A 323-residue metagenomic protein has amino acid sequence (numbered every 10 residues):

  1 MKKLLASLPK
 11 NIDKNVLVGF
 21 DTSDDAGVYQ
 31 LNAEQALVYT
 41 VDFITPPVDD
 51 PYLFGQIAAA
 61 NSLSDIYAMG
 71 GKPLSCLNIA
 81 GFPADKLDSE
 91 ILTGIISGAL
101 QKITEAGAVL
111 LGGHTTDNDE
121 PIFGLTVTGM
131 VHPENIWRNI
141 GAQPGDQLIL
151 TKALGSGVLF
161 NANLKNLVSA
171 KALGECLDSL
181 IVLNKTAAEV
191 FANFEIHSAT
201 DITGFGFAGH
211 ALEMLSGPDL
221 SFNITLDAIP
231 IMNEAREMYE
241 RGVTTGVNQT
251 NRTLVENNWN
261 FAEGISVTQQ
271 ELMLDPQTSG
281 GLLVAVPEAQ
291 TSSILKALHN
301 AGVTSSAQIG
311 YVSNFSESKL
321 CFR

Functional and structural regions predicted by a protein language model:
M1-R323: Helix-biased detector of long, well-ordered alpha-helical tracts
